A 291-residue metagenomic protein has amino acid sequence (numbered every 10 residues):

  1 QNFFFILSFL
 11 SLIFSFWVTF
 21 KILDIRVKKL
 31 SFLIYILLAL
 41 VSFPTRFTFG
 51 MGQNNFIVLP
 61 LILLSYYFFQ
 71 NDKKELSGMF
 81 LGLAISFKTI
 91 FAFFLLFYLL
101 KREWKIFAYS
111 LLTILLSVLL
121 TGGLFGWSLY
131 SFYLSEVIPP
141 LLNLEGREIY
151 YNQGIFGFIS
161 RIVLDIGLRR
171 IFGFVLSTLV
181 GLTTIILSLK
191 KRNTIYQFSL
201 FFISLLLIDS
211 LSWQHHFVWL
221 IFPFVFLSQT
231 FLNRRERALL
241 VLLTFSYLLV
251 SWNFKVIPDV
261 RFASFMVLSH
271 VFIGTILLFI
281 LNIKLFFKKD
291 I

Functional and structural regions predicted by a protein language model:
Q1-L76, K101-F217, I221: Primarily membrane-embedded glycan-assembly and transfer machineries that use lipid-linked glycans
F14, P60-N71, Y98-K101, I221-R234 (+1 more regions): Transmembrane alpha-helices and membrane-interface helical segments of multi-pass integral membrane enzymes
F43, L205-L206, V225, Y247-S251: Alpha-helical transmembrane segments of multi-pass membrane proteins
T45, G78, F93, H270-G274: Residue-level detector of transmembrane insertion/anchoring sites
N55, G78-G82, S128-S135, V218-V225 (+2 more regions): A cytosolic-side transmembrane-helix exit/cap motif
L81-Y98, D209-H216: Transmembrane helices and adjacent periplasmic/lumenal helix-loop junctions of polyprenol-phosphate-dependent
S228-I291: Aromatic-enriched
